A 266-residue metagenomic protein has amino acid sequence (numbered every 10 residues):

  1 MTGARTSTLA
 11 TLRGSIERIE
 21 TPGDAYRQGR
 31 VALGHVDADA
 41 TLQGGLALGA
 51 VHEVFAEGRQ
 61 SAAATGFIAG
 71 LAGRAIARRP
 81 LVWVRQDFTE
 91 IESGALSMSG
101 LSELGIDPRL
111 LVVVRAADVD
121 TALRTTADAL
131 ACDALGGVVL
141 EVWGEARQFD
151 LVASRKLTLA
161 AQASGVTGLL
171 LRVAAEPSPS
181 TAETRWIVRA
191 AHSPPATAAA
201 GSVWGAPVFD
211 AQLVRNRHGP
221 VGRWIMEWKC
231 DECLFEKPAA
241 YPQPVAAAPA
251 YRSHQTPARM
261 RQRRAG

Functional and structural regions predicted by a protein language model:
M1-T2, R217-G266: C-terminal regions of RecA-like/P-loop NTPase motor modules
M1-W83, G94, G100-R109, P249-G266: Detector for small/aliphatic-rich hydrophobic stretches
G34, A64, S93, A122 (+1 more regions): Helical mechanochemical/support elements of P-loop NTPase systems and associated helical scaffolds
R79-G136, E141: Conserved inter-motif catalytic segment of the P-loop NTP-binding fold
S102-L104, A182-A206: Acidic, Ser/Thr-rich peripheral helices and adjacent loops at domain boundaries
I106, L159-V166, W204, H218: Arginine/glycine-rich "motif VI" loop of SF2 helicases in the C-terminal RecA-like domain
V114-P194: P-loop NTPase motor core
A199-G219: A charged, well-structured terminal subsegment
